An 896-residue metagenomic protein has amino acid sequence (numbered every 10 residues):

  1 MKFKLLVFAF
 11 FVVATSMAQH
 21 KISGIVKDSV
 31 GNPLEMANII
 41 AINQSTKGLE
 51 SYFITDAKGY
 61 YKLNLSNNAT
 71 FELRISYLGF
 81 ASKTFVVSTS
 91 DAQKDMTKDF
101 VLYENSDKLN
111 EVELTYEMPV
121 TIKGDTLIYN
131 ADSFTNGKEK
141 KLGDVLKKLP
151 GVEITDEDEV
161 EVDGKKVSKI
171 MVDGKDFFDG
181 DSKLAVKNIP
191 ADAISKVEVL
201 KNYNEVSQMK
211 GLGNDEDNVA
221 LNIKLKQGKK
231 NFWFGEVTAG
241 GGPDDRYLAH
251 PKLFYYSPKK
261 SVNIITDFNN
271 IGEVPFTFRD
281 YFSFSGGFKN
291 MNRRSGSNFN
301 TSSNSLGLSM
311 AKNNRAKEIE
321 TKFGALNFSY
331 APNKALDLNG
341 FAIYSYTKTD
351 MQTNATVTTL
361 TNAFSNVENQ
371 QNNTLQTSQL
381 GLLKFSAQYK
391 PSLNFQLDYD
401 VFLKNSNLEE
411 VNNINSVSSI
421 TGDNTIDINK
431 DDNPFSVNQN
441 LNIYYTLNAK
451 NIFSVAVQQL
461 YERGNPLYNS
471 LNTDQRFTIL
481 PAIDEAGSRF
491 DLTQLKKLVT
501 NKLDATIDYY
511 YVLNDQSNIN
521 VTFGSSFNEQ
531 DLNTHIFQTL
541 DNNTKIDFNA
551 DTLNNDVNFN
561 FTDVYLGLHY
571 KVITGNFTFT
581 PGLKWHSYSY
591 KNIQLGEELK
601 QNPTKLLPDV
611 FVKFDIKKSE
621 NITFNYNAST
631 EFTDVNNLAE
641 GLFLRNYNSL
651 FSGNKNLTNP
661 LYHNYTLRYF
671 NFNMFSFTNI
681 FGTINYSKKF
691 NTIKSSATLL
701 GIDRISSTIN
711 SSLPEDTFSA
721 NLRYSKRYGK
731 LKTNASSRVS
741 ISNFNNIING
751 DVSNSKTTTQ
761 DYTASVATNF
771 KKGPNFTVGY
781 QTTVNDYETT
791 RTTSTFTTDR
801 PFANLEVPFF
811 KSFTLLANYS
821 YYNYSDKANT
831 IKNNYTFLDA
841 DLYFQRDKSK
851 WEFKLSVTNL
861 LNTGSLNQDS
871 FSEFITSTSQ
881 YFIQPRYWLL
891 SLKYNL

Functional and structural regions predicted by a protein language model:
Q19, I25, G31, K58-K62 (+20 more regions): Membrane-proximal, glycine/serine-rich, low-complexity loop/turn segments characteristic of large bacterial
V30-N43: Short, ordered, surface-exposed loop/turn motifs in non-cytosolic proteins
I42-G48, T70-V86: A short, solvent-exposed loop/turn motif at the edges and junctions of modular extracellular/periplasmic domains
S45-Y60: Short, acidic Ser/Thr/Gly-rich low-complexity loop/linker segments typical of extracellular and cell-surface proteins
G241, A316-E318, N373-T377, N429-N433 (+10 more regions): Replace "Gram-negative outer membrane beta-barrel proteins" with "bacterial and organellar outer membrane beta-barrel
Q371, F548-N554, S652, T658 (+2 more regions): Outer membrane beta-barrel strand-and-loop segments of large Gram-negative receptors, especially TonB-dependent
K384, L492-T580, N592-E597, K613-D615 (+2 more regions): Outer-membrane beta-barrel transmembrane domain signature of Gram-negative proteins, especially the mid-to-C-terminal
T763-Q781, S794-L896: Conserved C-terminal beta-signal and adjacent last beta-strands/turns of outer-membrane beta-barrel proteins
